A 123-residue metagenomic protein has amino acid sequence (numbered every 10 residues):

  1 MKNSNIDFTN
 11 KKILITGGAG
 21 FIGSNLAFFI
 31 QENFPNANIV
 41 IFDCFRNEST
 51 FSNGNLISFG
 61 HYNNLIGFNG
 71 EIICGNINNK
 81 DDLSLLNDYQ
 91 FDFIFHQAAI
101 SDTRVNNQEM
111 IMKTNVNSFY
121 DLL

Functional and structural regions predicted by a protein language model:
M1-L123: N-terminal Rossmann-like NAD(P)+-binding domain of SDR-like oxidoreductases, especially those catalyzing
